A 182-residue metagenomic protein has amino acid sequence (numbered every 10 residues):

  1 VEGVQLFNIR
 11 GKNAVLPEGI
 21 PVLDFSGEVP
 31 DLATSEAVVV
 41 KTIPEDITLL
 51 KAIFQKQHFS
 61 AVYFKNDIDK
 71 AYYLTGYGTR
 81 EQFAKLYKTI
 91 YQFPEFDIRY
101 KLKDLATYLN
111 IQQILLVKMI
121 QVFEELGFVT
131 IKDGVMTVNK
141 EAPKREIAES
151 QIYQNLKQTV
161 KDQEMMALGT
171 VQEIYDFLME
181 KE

Functional and structural regions predicted by a protein language model:
E2-L6, A33-T34, A52-Y63, N110: Structural alpha-beta junctions
E2-T34: A short, well-structured beta->alpha microelement
V39-G76: Long, low-complexity, charged/polar intrinsically disordered regions in eukaryotic proteins
Y77-K103, T107: Short amphipathic alpha-helical interface segments
N110-E125: Short amphipathic alpha-helical interaction segments
E124-V135: A short, conserved structural fragment
V135-E141: Minor-groove-contacting beta-hairpin "wing" of winged helix-turn-helix DNA-binding domains
A142-E182: Short, amphipathic alpha-helical interaction segments positioned at domain boundaries
